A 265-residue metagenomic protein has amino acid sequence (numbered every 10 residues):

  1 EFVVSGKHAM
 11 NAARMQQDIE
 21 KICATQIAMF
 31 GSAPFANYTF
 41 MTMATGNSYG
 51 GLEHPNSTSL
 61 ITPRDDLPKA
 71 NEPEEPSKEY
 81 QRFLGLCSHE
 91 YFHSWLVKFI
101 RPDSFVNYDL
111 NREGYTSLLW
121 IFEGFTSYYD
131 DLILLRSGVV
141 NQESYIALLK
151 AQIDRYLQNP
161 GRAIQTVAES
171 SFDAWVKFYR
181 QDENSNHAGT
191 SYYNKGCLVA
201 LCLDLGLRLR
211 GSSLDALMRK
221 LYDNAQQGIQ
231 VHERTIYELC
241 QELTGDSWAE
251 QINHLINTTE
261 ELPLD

Functional and structural regions predicted by a protein language model:
E1-L119: Juxtacatalytic substrate-recognition/specificity segment
Q16, E20-C23, E123, S127 (+6 more regions): Extracytoplasmic/secreted envelope proteins and their assembly/folding machinery, especially bacterial periplasmic
A33-Y38, K195, D246-W248: Loop/turn elements at helix/coil->beta-strand transitions in domains of secreted/extracellular proteins
N37-A44, A147-K150, S213, L217-R219: Acidic/histidine-enriched alpha-helical segments
I100-Y108, E113-Y193, R219, D223: Acidic/His/Gly-enriched intrinsically disordered linker/tail segments that often contain short helix/coil "MoRF-like"
Y128-L135, L198-L209: Short glycine/serine- and small hydrophobic-enriched flexible loop segments
L134-I146, L207-S212, T244-A249: Structural helix-adjacent loops and short alpha-helical linkers that scaffold large soluble proteins
N224-D265: Beta/coil-rich, acidic/histidine-enriched accessory regions frequently appended to metallopeptidases
